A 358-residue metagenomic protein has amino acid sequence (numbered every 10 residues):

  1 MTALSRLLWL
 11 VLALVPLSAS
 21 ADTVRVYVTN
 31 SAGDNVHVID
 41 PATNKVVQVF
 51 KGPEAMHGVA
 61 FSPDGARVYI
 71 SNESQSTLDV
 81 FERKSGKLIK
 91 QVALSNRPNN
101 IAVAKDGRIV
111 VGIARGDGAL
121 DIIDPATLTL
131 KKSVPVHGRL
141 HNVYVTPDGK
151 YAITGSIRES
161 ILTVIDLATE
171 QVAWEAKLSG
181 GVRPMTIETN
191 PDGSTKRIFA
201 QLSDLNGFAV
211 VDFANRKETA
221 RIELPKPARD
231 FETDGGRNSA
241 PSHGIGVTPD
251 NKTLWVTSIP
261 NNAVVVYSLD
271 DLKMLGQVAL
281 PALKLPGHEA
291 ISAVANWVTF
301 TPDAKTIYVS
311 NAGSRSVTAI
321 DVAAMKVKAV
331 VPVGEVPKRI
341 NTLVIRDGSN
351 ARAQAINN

Functional and structural regions predicted by a protein language model:
M1-W9: Bacterial N-terminal signal peptides that target proteins for export
S5-R6, P16-S18: Compositionally biased non-globular segments, especially hydrophobic aliphatic-rich helices of signal peptides
L12, S18-N358: Predominantly soluble domains enriched in secretory-pathway, periplasmic, or organellar proteins
